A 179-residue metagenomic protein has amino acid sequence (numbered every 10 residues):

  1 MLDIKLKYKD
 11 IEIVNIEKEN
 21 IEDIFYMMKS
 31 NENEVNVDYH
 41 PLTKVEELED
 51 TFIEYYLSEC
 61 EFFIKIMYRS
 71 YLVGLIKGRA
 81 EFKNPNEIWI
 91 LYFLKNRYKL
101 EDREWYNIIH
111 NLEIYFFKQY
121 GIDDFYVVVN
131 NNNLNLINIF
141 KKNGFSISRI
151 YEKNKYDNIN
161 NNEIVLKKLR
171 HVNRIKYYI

Functional and structural regions predicted by a protein language model:
M1-Y8: Short acidic N-proximal helix/loop "leader" segments that mark the beginning of a domain or an inter-domain linker
D10-Y26: A short beta-loop-alpha structural element at the N-terminal edge of CoA-dependent acyl/N-acetyltransferase catalytic
K18, K29-E32, P41-L100: Acetyl-CoA-dependent GNAT
D23-Y26, E47-T51, N107, N111-Y115: Alpha-helical elements of Rossmann-like donor-binding domains used by nucleotide-donor carbohydrate transfer enzymes
E101-Y115, N138, K142: Conserved acetyl-CoA-binding loop-helix of GNAT-fold acetyltransferases
F117-V128: Conserved GNAT acetyl-CoA-binding A-motif
V128-V129, G144-N162: Conserved catalytic-core motifs of GNAT/GCN5-like acyltransferases
K153-I179: C-terminal "cap" of GNAT-fold acetyltransferases
